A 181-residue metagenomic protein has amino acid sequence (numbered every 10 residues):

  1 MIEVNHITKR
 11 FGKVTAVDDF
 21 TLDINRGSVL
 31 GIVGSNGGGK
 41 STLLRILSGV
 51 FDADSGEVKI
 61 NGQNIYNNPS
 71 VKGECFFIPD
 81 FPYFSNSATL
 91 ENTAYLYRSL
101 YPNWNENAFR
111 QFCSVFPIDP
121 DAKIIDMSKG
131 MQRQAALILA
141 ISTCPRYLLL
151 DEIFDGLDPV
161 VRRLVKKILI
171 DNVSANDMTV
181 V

Functional and structural regions predicted by a protein language model:
I2, V17-D19: Conserved structural motif at the start of ABC-family nucleotide-binding domains
V33-S35: The feature captures the beta-strand-to-loop junction immediately N-terminal to the Walker
S48: Helix-to-loop junction immediately C-terminal to a conserved catalytic motif
G56-S70: Conserved ABC transporter NBD signature motif
P79-A135: ABC-family P-loop ATPase nucleotide-binding domains
I141-R146: A short, proline-enriched helix->beta-strand linker immediately N-terminal to the Walker B motif in ABC-type P-loop
L148-E152: Catalytic Walker B motif of ABC-type/P-loop ATPase nucleotide-binding domains
P159-V161: Helix N-cap at the start of a conserved alpha-helix in ABC-type nucleotide-binding domains
